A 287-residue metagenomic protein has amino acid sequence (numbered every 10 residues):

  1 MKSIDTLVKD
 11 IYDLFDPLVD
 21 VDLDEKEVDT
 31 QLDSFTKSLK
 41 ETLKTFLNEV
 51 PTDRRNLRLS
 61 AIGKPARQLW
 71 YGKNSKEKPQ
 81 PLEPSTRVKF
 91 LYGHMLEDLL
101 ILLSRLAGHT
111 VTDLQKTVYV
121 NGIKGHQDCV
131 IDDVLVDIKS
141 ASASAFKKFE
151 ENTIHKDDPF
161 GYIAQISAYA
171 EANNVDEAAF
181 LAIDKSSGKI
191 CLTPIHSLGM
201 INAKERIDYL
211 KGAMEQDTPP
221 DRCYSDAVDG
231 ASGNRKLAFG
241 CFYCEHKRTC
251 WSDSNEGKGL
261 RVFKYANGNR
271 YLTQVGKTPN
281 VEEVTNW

Functional and structural regions predicted by a protein language model:
M1-L135, S142-F149, T153: Metal-dependent nuclease catalytic cores that hydrolyze phosphodiester bonds in DNA/RNA, characterized by
L23, A168, A172-W287: Metal-dependent nuclease catalytic regions and adjoining charged, substrate-binding loops involved in nucleic-acid end
L59-A61, P159, G233: Alpha-helical interaction segments
I62, G72-K73, K139, I183 (+1 more regions): Structured loops at beta-to-helix junctions and adjacent beta-edge loops in soluble globular domains
K64, D98, A164-S167, A238-F239: Non-catalytic, well-ordered alpha-helical scaffold segments
H109-T218: Mg2+/Mn2+-dependent nuclease catalytic core
